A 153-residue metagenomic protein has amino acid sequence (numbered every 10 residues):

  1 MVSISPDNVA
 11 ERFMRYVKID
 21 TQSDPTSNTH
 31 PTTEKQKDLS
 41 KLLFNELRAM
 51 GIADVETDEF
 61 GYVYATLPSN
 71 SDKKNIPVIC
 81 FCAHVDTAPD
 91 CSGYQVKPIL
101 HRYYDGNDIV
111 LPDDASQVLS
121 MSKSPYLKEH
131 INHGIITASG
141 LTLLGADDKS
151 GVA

Functional and structural regions predicted by a protein language model:
V2, P6-V9, T32-Q36, S40 (+1 more regions): Generic structural signal for well-ordered, non-membrane alpha-helical segments in soluble metabolic enzymes
I4-N8, S27, D114-M121: Short N-terminal helix-initiation segments at or just after the protein's N-terminus
S5-N8, T57, S139: Generic detector of ordered secondary-structure context
P6-E34: N-terminal capping segment at the start of a domain
V17, K37, D58, G134-I135 (+1 more regions): Flexible, active-site-adjacent loop/turn segments at secondary-structure boundaries
N28-I76, C80-C82, D86, K97: A non-catalytic alpha/beta surface segment that caps or lines the substrate-entry region of metallo-dependent hydrolase
K74-A153: Active-site metal-coordination/substrate-binding segment of hydrolases, especially metallo-dependent peptidases
